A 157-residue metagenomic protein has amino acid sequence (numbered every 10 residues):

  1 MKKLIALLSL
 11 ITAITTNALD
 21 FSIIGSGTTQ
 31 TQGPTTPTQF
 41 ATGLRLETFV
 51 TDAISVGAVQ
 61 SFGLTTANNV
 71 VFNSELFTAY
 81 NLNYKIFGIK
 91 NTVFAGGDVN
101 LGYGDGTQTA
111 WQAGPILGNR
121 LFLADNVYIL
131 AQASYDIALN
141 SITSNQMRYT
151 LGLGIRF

Functional and structural regions predicted by a protein language model:
M1-D20: Cleavable N-terminal export/targeting peptides
T16-L64, G154-R156: Short glycine/proline- and aromatic-enriched beta-strand/turn motifs that initiate or cap beta-hairpins
N17-D20, V50-A53, N83-V93, T107 (+1 more regions): Short loop/turn motifs that connect adjacent beta-strands in outer-membrane beta-barrel proteins
D20, Y80, N145-F157: Outer-membrane beta-barrel "beta-signal"
F21-G25, V56-Q60, L76, V93-V99 (+3 more regions): Membrane-embedded beta-strand positions of outer-membrane beta-barrel proteins
S26-P34, S61-N68, N83-K85, D98-G106 (+1 more regions): Sequence/structural signature of outer-membrane beta-barrel proteins
T36-T42, N68-S74, N91, T107-A113 (+1 more regions): Residues that define the transmembrane beta-barrel architecture of outer-membrane proteins
L46-T48, T78-Y84, L101, N119-L121 (+2 more regions): Residue-level signature of outer-membrane beta-barrel architecture
